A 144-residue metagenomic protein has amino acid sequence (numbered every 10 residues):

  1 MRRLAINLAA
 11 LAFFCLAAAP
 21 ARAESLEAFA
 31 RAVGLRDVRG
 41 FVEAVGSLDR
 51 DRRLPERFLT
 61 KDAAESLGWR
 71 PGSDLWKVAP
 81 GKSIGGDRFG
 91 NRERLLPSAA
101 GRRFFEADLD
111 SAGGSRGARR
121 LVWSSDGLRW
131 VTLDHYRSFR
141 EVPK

Functional and structural regions predicted by a protein language model:
M1-L4: Positively charged n-region of N-terminal signal peptides that target proteins for export
N7-A17: Bacterial N-terminal signal peptides
A12-F13, A28, G40, S138: Intrinsic disorder/low-structure terminal segments
A17-A18, V45: Prokaryotic Sec-type signal peptides and long signal-anchor helices with extended Leu/Ile/Val-rich h-regions
A19-A23: Sec/Tat signal peptide C-region and signal peptidase I cleavage site
E24-G81: N-terminal secretory signal peptides
D62-K144: Functional cores of ribonucleases/endoribonucleases
